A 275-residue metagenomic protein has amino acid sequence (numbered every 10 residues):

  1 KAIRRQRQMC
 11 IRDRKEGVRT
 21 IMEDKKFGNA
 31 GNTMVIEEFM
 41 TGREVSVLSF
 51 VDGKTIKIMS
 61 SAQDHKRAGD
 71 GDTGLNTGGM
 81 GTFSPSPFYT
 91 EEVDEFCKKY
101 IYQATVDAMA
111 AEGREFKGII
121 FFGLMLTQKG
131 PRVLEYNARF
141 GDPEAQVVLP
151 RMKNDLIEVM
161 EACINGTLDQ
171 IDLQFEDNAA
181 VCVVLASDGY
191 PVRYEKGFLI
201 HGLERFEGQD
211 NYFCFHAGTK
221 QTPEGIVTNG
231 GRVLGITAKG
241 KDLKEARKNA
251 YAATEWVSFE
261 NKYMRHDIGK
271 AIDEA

Functional and structural regions predicted by a protein language model:
K1-I11: Single conserved hydrophobic/aromatic residue that forms the stacking wall/gate of nucleotide- or nucleobase-binding
R12-S46, Q103-E112: Conserved ATP-binding module of the ATP-grasp superfamily
E16-I21, E37, E44-T73, F122-G123 (+1 more regions): Beta-strand scaffold of nucleotide-dependent catalytic cores
S49, I56-I101, N137-R151: ATP-dependent carboxylate/phosphate-activation module, predominantly the ATP-grasp catalytic core and closely related
V51-T55, L126-G130, T222-P223, K239: Short acidic-glycine loop/turn motifs at beta-strand connectors
K98-I120, N137-N211, Q221: Active-site "cap" helix and flanking loop/linker of ATP-utilizing ligase/carboxylase catalytic domains
T219-P223, V227-A275: Generic C-terminus detector
